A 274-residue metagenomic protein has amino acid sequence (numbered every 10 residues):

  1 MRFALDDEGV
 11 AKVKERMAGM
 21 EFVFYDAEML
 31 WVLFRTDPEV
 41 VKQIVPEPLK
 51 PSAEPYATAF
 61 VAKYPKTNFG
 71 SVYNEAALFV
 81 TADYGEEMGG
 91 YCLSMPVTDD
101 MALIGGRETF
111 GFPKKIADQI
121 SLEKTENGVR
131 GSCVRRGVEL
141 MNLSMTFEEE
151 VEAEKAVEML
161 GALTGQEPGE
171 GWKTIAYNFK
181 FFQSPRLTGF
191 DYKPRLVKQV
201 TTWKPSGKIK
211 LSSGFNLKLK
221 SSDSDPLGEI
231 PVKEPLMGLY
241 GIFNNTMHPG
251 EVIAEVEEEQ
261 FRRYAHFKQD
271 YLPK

Functional and structural regions predicted by a protein language model:
R2-F3, E8-V13, E108-K274: Interaction-surface and assembly-scaffold signal
E15-V61: N-terminal ordered "arm"
F24-D26, A53, V72-N74, G85-E87 (+1 more regions): Solvent-exposed loop and beta-edge segments used for protein-protein assembly and interaction
S52-D83: Short, structured protein-protein interaction patches enriched in aromatics and acidic/basic residues, typified by
A82-D83, G90, S94-M95: Helix-rich interaction surfaces within compact, conserved domain-sized segments that mediate assembly or partner
A82-Y84, D99, G137, Q183: Beta-strand elements of well-folded, non-transmembrane domains
L93-I104: Short, solvent-exposed aromatic-acidic interface loops
